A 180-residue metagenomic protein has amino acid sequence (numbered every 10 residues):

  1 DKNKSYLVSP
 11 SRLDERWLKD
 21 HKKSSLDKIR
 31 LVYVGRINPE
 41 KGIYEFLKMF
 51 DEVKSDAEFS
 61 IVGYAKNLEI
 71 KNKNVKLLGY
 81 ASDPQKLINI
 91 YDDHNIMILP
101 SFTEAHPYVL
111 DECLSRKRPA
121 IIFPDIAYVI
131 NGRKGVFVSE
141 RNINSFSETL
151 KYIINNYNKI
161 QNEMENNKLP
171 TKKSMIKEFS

Functional and structural regions predicted by a protein language model:
D1-H21, L26: Donor nucleotide-sugar binding/catalytic pocket of nucleotide-sugar-dependent glycosyltransferases
R12, K22-K41, L47-F50, S60: Conserved donor-binding/catalytic core segment of Leloir-type glycosyltransferases
L68-S82: Nucleotide-activated donor-binding/catalytic signature segment of Leloir-type glycosyltransferases, i.e., the conserved
Y80, G135-N144, K151-Y157: Conserved acidic donor-binding segment of nucleotide-sugar-dependent glycosyltransferases
I88-H94: Short alpha-helical donor nucleotide-sugar binding micro-motif in glycosyltransferases
F102: Aromatic "clamp/platform" in nucleotide-sugar-dependent glycosyltransferases that forms part of the donor/acceptor
S115, P119-F123: Short hydrophobic beta-strand element within catalytic cores of glycosyltransferases and related nucleotide-activated
R141, Y157-S180: A charged, aromatic-enriched C-terminal amphipathic alpha-helix characteristic of glycosyltransferases across folds
